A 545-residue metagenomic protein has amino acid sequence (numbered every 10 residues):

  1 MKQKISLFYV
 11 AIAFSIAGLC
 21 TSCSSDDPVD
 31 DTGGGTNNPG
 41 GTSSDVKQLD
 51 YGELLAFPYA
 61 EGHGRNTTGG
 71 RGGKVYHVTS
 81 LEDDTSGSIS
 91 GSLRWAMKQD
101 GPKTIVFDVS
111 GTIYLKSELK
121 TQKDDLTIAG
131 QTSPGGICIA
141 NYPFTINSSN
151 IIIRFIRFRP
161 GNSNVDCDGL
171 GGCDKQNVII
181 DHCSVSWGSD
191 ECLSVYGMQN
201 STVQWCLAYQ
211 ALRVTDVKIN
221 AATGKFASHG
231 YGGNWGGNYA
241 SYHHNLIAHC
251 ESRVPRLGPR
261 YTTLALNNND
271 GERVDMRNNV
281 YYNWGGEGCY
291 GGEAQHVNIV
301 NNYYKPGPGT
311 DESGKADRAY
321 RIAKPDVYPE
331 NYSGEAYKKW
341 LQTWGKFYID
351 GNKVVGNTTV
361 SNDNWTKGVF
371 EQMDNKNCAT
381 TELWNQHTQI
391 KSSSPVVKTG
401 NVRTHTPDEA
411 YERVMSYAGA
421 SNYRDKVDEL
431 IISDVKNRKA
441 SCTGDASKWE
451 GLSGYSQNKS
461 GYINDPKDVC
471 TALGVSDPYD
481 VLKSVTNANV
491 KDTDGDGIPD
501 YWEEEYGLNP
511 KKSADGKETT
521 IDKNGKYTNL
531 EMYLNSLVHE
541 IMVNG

Functional and structural regions predicted by a protein language model:
Q3, I16-Q48: Bacterial Sec-dependent N-terminal signal peptides
L55-I105: Acidic Gly/Asp/Thr-rich repetitive segments characteristic of extracellular carbohydrate-active and adhesion proteins
S90-G101, I113-T127, I137-R154, P160-Q176 (+1 more regions): Extracellular beta-strand-rich solenoid/capping regions of secreted or surface-exposed proteins that bind or remodel
D125, G130-Q131, S149-P160, Q176-W187 (+4 more regions): Right-handed parallel beta-helix
Q131-I137, I156, K511-S513: Extracellular beta-strand-rich, repetitive "passenger/adhesive" scaffolds that bind or process carbohydrates
P143, G169, C192, V214-T215 (+5 more regions): Structural detector of coil-to-beta-strand junctions
R256, R273-T471: Extracellular beta-rich repeat passengers
G474-G545: Extracellular calcium-associated, cysteine-rich motifs in secreted modular proteins
